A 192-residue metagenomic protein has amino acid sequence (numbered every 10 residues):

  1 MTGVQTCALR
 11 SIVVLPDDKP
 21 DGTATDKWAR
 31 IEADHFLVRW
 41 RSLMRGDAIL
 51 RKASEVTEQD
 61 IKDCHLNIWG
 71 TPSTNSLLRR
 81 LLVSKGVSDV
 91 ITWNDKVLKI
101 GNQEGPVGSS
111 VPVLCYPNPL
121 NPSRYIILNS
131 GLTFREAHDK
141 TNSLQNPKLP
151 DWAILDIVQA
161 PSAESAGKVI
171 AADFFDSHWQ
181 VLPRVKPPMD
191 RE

Functional and structural regions predicted by a protein language model:
Q5-E192: Solvent-exposed alpha-helical segments and adjacent loops that form catalytic or protein-interaction surfaces
